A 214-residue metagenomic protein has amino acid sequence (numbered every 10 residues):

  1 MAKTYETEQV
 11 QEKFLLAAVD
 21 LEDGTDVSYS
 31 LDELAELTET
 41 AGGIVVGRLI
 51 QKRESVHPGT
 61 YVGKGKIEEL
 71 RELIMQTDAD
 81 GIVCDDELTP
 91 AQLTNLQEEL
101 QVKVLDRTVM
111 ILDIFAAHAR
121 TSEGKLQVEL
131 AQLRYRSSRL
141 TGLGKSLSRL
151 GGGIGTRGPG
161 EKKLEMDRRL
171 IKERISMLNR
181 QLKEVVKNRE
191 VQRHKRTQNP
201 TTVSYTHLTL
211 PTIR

Functional and structural regions predicted by a protein language model:
M1-R107, I111: N-terminal accessory targeting/assembly segments
F14, T202-S204: Conserved hydrophobic helix-helix packing surfaces used for dimerization/oligomerization
G24-V27, T60-K64, D86-E87, A119 (+2 more regions): Conserved phosphate/pyrophosphate-binding and hydrolysis machinery centered on Walker-type P-loop NTPases, extending
R71-A79, L130-L140: Short, basic, helix/turn surface patches
M110-V128: Short alpha-helix plus adjacent loop in nuclease-associated cores
Q132-T202: P-loop NTPase nucleotide-binding/switch module
T206-T212: Conserved small/polar residues in nucleotide/adenosyl-binding loops
